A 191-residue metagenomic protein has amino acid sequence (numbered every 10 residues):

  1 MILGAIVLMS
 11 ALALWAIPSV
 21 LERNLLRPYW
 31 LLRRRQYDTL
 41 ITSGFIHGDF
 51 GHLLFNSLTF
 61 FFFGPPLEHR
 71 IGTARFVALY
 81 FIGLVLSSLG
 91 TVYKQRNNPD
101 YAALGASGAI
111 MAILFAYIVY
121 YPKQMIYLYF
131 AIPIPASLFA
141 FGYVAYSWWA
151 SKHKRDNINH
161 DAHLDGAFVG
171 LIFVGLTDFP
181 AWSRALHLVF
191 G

Functional and structural regions predicted by a protein language model:
M1-G191: A detector for small-residue-rich transmembrane helices and their helix-helix packing motifs
